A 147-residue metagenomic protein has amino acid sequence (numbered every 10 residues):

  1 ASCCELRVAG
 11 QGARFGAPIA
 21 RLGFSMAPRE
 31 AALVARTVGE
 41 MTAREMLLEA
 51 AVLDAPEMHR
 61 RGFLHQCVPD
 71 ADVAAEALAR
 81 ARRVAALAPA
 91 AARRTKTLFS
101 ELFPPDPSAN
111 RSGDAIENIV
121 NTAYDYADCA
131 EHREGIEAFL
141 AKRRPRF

Functional and structural regions predicted by a protein language model:
S2-L47, R61, E76, R80: CoA-thioester-processing core
V8-A13, A55, L64-E117, Y124 (+2 more regions): C-terminal long alpha-helix characteristic of the crotonase
R29-L33, T42, D54, R94 (+2 more regions): Hydrophobic alpha-helical segments typical of transmembrane helices and their membrane-interface/capping positions
V38, H59, D114-I119: Alpha-helix N-cap/N′ positions at the starts of helices
A50-E57: Acidic, divalent-metal-coordinating active-site segment for phosphoryl/phosphodiester hydrolysis, typified by short
E137-F147: Terminal low-complexity tails and localization/encapsulation signals of metabolic enzymes
